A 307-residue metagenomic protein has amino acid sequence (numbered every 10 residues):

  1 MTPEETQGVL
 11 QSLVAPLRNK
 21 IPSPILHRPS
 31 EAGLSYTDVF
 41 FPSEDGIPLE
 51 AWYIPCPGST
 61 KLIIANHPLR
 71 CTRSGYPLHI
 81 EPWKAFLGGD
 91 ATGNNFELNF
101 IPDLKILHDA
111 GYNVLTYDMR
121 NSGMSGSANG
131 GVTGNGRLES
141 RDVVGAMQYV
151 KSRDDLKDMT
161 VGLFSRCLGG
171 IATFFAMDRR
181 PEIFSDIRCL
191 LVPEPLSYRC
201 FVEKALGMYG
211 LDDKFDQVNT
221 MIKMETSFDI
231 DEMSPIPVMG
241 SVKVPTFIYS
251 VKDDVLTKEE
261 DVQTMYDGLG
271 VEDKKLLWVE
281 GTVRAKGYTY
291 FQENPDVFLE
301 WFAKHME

Functional and structural regions predicted by a protein language model:
M1-L34: N-terminal targeting or regulatory segments adjacent to alpha/beta-hydrolase or S9 domains
I21-L62: N-terminal cap/lid segment of alpha/beta-hydrolase-fold proteins
C56-A110, V114-T116: Short, surface-exposed "cap/lid" segments of acyl-processing enzymes
N99-D109, M119, V132-D154: Alpha/beta-hydrolase active-site loop
F175-F228: Hydrolase active-site cap/lid region
V242-K243, I248-S250, D254: Short beta-strand/loop motif that positions the catalytic acidic residue of the alpha/beta-hydrolase fold
V244, K258-D267: Short alpha-helix in the alpha/beta-hydrolase fold that links the catalytic acid
E280, T289-E307: Catalytic active-site module of serine/aspartate enzymes centered on a nucleophile-bearing elbow/loop
